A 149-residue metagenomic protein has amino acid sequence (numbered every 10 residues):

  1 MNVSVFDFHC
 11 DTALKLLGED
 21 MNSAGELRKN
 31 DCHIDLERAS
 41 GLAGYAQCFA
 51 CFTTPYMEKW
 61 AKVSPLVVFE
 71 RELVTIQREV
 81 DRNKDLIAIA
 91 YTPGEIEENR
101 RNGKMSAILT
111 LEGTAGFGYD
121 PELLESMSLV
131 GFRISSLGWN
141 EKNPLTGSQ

Functional and structural regions predicted by a protein language model:
M1-Q149: N-terminal hydrophobic targeting/anchoring segments and the immediately downstream early-domain regions of hydrolases
